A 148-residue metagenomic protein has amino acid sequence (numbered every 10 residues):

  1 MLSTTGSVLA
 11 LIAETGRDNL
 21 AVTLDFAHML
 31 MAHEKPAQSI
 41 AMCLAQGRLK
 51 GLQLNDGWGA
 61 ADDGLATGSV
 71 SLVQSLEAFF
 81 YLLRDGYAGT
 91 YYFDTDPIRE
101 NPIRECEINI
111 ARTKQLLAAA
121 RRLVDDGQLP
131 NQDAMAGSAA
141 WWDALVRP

Functional and structural regions predicted by a protein language model:
L2-P148: Histidine-acidic metal/acid-base catalytic patches
